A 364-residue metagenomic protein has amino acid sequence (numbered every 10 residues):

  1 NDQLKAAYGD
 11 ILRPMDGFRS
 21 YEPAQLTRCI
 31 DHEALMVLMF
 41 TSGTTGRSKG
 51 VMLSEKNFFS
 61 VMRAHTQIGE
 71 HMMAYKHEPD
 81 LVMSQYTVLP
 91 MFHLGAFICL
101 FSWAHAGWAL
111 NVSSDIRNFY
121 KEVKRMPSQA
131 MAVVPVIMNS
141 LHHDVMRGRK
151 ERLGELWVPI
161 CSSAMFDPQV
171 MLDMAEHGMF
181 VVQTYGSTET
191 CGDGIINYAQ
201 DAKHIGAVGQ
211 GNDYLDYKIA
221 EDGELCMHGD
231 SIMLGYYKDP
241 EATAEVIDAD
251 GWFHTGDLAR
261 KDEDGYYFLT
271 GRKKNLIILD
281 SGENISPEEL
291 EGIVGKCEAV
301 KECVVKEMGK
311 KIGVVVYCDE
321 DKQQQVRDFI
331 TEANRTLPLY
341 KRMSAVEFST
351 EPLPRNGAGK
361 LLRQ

Functional and structural regions predicted by a protein language model:
N1-H32, V145-R147: ANL superfamily adenylate-forming
G17-F40, G46-R47, M73-S84: Conserved pre-ATP/AMP-binding loop-to-beta segment of ANL
M36-R63: Conserved AMP-binding A3 loop
F59-S84, V88-K150, E155: Conserved AMP-binding/adenylation subdomain of ANL enzymes
V123, Q129-V133, L141-K203, D216 (+1 more regions): Gly/Ser/Thr-rich phosphate-binding loop
Q210-D213, A220-V246, Y266, E283-I285: Conserved ATP/PPi-binding loop(s) of AMP-dependent carboxylate-activating enzymes
G229, L234-G235, L258-K341: AMP-binding/adenylate-forming catalytic core of the ANL superfamily
S349-Q364: Flexible lysine-rich "adenylation lid" loop at the C-terminal edge of ANL adenylation domains
